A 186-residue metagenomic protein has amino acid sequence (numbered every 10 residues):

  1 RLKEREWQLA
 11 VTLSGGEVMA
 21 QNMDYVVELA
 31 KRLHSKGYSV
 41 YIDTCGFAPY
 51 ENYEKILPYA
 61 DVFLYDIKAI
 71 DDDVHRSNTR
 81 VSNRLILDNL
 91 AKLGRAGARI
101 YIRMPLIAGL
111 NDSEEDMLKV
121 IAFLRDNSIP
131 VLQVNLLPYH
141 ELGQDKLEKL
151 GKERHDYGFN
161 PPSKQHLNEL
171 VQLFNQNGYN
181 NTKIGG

Functional and structural regions predicted by a protein language model:
K3-T12, G16-K149: Conserved AdoMet/S-adenosylmethionine-binding subsite of the radical SAM
E148-Y157: Short glycine/proline- and charge-enriched loop/turn segments that cap or connect secondary-structure elements
D156-H166: Short, flexible active-site recognition loops that position polar ligands and cofactors
K164-G186: A cross-taxonomic marker for long C-terminal extensions/tails that follow the last structured domain
